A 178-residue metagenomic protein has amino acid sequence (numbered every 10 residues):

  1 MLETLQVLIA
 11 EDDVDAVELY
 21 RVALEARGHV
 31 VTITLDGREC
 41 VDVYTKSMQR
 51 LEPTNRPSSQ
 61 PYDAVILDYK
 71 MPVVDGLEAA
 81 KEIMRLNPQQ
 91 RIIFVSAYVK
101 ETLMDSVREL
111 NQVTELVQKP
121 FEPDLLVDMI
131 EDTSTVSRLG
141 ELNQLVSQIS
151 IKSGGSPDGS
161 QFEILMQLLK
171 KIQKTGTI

Functional and structural regions predicted by a protein language model:
E11: Conserved acidic carboxylate
E18-A26: Charged docking surfaces used in two-component/phosphorelay signaling
D36-E39, D75-E78: Acidic catalytic/metal-coordinating carboxylates
L51-I66: Active-site beta3 strand of CheY-like receiver
D68, S96: Active-site residues of response regulator receiver
M71: Receiver (REC) domain active-site loop signature in two-component systems and cognate sites in sensor histidine kinases
E78, R85, V99-L116, D124 (+2 more regions): Alpha4 helix (beta4-alpha4-beta5 surface) of REC/receiver domains from two-component response regulators
D128, T135-I178: CheY-like receiver
